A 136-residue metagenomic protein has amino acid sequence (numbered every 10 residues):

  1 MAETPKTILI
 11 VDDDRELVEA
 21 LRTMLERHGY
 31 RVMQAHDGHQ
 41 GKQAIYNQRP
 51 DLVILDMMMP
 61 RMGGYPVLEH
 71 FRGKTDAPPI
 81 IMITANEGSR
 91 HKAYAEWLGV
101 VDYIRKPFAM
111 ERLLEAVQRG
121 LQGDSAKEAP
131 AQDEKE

Functional and structural regions predicted by a protein language model:
M1-T7, E111-E136: Non-catalytic signal-transmission and effector/linker regions of two-component phosphorelay proteins
E19-R27: Charged docking surfaces used in two-component/phosphorelay signaling
H36-Q40, M62-V67: Acidic catalytic/metal-coordinating carboxylates
Q43, Y65-D76: Short amphipathic alpha-helix used as the core "switch/output" element in two-component signaling
Q48-I54: Active-site beta3 strand of CheY-like receiver
M59: Receiver (REC) domain active-site loop signature in two-component systems and cognate sites in sensor histidine kinases
P66, E87-D102, E115: Alpha4 helix (beta4-alpha4-beta5 surface) of REC/receiver domains from two-component response regulators
